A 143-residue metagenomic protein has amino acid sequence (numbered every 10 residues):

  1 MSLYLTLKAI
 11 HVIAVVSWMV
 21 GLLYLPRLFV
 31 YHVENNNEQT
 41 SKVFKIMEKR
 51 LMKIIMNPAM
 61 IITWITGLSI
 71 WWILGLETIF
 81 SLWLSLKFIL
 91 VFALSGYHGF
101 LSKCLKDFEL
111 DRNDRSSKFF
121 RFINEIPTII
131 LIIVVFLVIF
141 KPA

Functional and structural regions predicted by a protein language model:
M1-A143: Polytopic transmembrane helical bundles with strong interfacial aromatic enrichment
